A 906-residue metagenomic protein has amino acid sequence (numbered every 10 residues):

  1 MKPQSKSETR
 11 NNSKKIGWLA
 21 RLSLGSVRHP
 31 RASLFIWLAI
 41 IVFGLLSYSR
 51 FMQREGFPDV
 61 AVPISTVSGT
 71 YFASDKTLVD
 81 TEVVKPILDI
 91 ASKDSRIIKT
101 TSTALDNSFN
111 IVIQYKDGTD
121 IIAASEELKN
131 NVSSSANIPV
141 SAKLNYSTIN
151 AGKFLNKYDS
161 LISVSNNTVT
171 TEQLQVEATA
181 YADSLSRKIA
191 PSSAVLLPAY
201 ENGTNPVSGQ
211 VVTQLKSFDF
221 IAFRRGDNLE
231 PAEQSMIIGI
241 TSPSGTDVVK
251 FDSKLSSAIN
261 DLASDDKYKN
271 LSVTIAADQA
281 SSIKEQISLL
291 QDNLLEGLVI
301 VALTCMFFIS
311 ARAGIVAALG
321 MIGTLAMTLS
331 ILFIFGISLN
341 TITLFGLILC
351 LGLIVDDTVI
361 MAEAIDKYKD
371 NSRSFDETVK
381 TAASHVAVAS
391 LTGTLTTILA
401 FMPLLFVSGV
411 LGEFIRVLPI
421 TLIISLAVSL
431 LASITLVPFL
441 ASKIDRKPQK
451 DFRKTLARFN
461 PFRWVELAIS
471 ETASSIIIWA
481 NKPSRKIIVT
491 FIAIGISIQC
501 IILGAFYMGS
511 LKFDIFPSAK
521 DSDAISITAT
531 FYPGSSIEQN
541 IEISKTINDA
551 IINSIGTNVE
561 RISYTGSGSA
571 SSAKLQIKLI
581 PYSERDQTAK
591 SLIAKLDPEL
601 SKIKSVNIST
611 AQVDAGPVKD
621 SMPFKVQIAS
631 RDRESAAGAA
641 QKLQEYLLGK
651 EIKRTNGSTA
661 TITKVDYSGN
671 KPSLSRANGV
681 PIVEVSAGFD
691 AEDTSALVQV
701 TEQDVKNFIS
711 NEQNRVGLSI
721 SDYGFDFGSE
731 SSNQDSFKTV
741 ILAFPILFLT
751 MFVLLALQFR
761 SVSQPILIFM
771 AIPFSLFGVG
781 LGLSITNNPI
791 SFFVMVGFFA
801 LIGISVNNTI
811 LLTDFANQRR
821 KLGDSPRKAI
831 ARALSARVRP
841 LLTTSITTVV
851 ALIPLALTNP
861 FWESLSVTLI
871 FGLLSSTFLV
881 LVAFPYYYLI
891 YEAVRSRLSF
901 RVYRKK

Functional and structural regions predicted by a protein language model:
K2-L295, G679-I682: Membrane-proximal extracytoplasmic
K2-P3, L351, V355-I365, A387-F406 (+6 more regions): Transmembrane alpha-helices and their membrane-interface boundaries in multi-pass membrane transporters and channels
T9-R54, V386, K454-I515: Signature of alpha-helical transmembrane segments and their immediate interfacial
L24-A32, A232, P243-D247, F251 (+6 more regions): Interfacial segments of transmembrane alpha-helices in multi-pass membrane proteins
R31-A32, L38-L78, S134-V140, L405-E413 (+3 more regions): Transmembrane helices with small-residue packing motifs
A276, I287, A362, K367-L395 (+2 more regions): Helix-loop junctions and hydrophobic alpha-helical segments within the transmembrane domains of large membrane
Q279, K602-L898, V902: C-terminal transmembrane helical bundles of large multi-pass transporters and their helix-start/helix-kink determinants
A493-P598, N607-T610: Juxtamembrane segments of multi-pass membrane proteins
